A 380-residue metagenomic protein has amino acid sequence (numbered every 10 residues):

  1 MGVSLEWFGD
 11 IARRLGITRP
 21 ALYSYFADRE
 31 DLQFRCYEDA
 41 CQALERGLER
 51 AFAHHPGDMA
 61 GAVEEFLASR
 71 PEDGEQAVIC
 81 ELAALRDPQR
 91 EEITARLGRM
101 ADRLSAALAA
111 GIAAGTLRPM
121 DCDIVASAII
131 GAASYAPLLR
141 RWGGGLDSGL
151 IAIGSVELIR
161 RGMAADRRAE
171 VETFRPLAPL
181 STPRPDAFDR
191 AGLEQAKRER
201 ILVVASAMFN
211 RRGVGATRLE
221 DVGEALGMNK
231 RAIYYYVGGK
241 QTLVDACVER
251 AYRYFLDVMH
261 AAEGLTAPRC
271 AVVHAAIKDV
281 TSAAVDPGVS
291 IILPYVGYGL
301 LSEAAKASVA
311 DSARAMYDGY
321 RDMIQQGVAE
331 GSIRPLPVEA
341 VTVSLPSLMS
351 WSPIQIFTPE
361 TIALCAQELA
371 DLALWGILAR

Functional and structural regions predicted by a protein language model:
M1, I11, C36-A40, L44 (+6 more regions): Generic hydrophobic, amphipathic alpha-helix propensity
M1-D31, R200, V204, M208-T242 (+1 more regions): Helix-turn-helix
F26, Y37, A133, V237 (+2 more regions): DNA major-groove recognition helix of helix-turn-helix
R35, R46-E75, V125, I129 (+1 more regions): Hydrophobic alpha-helical connector segments
G61-E64, A68-E91, S105, A284-A304 (+1 more regions): Amphipathic alpha-helical segments used for helix-helix packing
P88-A114, D123-S127, S134, A304-E330 (+1 more regions): Amphipathic alpha-helical packing segments from all-alpha helical-bundle domains
D102, A106-A113, L138, W142-V203 (+4 more regions): C-terminal peripheral helix-coil segments that are non-catalytic and often amphipathic
